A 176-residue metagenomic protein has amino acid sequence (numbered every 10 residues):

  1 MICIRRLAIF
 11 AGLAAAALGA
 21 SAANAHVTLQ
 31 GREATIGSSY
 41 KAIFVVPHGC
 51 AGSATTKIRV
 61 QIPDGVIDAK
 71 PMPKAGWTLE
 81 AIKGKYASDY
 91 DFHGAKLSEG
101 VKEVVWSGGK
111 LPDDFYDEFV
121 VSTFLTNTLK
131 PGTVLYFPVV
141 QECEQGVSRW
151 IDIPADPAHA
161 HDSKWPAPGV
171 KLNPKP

Functional and structural regions predicted by a protein language model:
M1-A11: Bacterial N-terminal signal peptides that target proteins for export
L18-A25: Sec/Tat signal peptide C-region and signal peptidase I cleavage site
A25-P47: Short N-terminal segments immediately surrounding and downstream of signal-peptide cleavage
S39-T78: Low-complexity, serine/threonine/proline/glycine-rich extracellular segments that form mucin-like
K85-D113: Extracellular adhesion/glycan-binding regions together with long Ser/Thr- and acidic-residue-rich low-complexity tracts
E103-P131: Low-complexity, intrinsically disordered segments enriched in Ser/Thr together with acidic residues
F119-T126, V134-G146: Internal, hydrophobic beta-strand segments that form the core of beta-sheet-rich folds
E142-P176: Extracytoplasmic/periplasmic copper-protein system
